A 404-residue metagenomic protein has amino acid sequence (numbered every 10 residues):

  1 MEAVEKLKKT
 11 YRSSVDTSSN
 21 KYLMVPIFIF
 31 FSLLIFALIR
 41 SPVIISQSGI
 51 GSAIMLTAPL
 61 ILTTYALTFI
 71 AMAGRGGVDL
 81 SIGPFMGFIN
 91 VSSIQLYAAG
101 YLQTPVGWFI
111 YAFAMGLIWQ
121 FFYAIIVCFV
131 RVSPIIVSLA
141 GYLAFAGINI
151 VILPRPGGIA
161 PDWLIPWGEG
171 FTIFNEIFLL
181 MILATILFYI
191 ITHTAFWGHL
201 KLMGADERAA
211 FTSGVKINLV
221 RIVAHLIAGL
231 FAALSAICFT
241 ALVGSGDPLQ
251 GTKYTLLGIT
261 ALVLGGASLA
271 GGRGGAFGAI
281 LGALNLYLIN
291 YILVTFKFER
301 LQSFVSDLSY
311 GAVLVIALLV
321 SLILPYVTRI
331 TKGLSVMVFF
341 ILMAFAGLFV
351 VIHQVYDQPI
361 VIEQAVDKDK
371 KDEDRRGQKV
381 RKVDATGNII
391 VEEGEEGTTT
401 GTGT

Functional and structural regions predicted by a protein language model:
M1-L33, R208, T212, K216-L219 (+1 more regions): Cytosolic-side transmembrane-helix boundaries in multi-pass membrane proteins
S14-A58, G198, I237, A241-S245 (+1 more regions): Helix-loop-helix hairpins and the membrane-proximal interhelical loops of multi-pass alpha-helical transport proteins
P26-L38, L67, A146-G147, L180-Y189 (+5 more regions): Hydrophobic core segments of alpha-helical transmembrane domains in multi-pass membrane transport and ion-translocation
A37-L38, Q47-A99, V127, L264-R273 (+1 more regions): Single transmembrane alpha-helix segments in multi-pass membrane proteins
R75, A232, V243-G311: Transmembrane alpha-helical segments in multi-pass inner-membrane proteins
Y101-Y142, I182-T185, L281-L286, L318-S321: Alpha-helical transmembrane segments within multi-pass membrane transporters and channels
T104-V106, I118-F122, F171-G246: Helix-loop-helix "hairpin" substructures at the membrane interface of multi-pass membrane proteins
V130, P134-F196, V220-V223, L242-G251 (+5 more regions): Transmembrane helix-bundle core of multi-pass membrane transporters and related energy-transducing complexes
